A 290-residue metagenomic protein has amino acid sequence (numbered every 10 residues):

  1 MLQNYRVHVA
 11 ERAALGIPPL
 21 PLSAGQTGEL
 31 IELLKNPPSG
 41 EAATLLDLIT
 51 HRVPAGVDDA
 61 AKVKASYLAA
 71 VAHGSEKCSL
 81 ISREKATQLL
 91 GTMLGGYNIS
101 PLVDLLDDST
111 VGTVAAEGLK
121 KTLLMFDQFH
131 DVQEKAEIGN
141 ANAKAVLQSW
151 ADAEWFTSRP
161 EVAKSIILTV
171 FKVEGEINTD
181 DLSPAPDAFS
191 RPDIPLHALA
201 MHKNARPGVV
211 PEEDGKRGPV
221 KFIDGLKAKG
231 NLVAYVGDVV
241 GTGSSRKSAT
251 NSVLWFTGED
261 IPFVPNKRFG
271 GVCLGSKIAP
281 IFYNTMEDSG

Functional and structural regions predicted by a protein language model:
L2-I31, N36: Amphipathic alpha-helical packing elements
A10, A14, I31-K35, L46-V53 (+3 more regions): Short amphipathic alpha-helical segments enriched in leucine
L15-L20, A42-D59, H73, L80-G95 (+3 more regions): Structural detector for internal amphipathic alpha-helices that build alpha-solenoid repeat scaffolds
A24-E32, A55-G74, L94-D107, M125-A136: Amphipathic alpha-helical scaffolding segments comprising HEAT/armadillo-like alpha-solenoid repeats
E29, T44, K85-A86, G218-F222: Well-ordered alpha-helical segments embedded in enzymatic catalytic cores
P38, C78-S79, D107-V111, N140: Short inter-helical turns and helix N-cap capping residues of alpha-solenoid HEAT/ARM repeat scaffolds
T92, N98, L102, D107 (+1 more regions): Fe-S-dependent hydro-lyases/dehydratases of central metabolism
